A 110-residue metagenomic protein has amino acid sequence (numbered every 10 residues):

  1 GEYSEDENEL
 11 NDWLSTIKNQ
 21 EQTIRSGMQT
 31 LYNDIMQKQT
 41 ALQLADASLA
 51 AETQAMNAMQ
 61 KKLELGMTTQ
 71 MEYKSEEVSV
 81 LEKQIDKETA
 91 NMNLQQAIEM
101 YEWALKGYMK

Functional and structural regions predicted by a protein language model:
G1-E7, K110: Amphipathic alpha-helical coiled-coil scaffold segments and their short linker/junction regions
E5-D86, N93, A97-A104: Amphipathic alpha-helical coiled-coil segments
A104-K110: Gram-negative outer-membrane assembly/targeting C-terminal domains
